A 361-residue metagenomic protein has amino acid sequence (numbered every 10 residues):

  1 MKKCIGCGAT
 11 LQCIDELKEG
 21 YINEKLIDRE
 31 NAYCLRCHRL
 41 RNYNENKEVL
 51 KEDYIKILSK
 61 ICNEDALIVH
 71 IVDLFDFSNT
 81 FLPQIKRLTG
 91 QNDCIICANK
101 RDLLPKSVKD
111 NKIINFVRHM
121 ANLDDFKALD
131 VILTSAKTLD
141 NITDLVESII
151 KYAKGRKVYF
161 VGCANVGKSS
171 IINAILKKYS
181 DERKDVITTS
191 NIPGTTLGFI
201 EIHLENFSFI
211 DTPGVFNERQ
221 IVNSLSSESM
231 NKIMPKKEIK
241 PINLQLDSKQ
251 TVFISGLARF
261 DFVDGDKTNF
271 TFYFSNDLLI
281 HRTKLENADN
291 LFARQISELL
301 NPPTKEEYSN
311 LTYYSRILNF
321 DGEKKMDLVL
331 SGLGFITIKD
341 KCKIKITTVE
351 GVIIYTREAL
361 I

Functional and structural regions predicted by a protein language model:
K2-I68, F75, N92-I95, R101 (+1 more regions): Helix-rich effector regions associated with P-loop NTPase G domains
L67-H70, Y159: Conserved beta-strand elements of the Class I
N79, L104-V108, I142, E218-R219 (+1 more regions): Switch/connector loops and helix/strand junctions flanking conserved nucleotide-binding motifs in nucleotide-processing
T80-D93: Histidine-anchored nucleotide/phosphate-binding helix
F81-Q84, V108-D110, I221-S224: Short amphipathic alpha-helical segments
D93-I95, L103-V166, K177-K178, D185 (+1 more regions): Canonical P-loop GTPase G-domain recognition
S169: Hydrophobic alpha-helical positions that pack around
